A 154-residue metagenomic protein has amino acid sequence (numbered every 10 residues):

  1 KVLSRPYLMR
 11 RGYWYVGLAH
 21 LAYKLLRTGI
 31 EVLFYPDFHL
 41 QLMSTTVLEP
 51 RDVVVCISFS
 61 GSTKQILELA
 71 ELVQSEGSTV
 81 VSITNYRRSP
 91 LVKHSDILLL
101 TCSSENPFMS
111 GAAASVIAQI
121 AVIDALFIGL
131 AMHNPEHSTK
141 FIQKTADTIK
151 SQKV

Functional and structural regions predicted by a protein language model:
V2-A121, A125-H133: Glycine-rich phosphate-binding loops that contact phosphosugars or nucleotide phosphates
E136-V154: A short, charged, Gly/Pro-tolerant segment at domain boundaries
